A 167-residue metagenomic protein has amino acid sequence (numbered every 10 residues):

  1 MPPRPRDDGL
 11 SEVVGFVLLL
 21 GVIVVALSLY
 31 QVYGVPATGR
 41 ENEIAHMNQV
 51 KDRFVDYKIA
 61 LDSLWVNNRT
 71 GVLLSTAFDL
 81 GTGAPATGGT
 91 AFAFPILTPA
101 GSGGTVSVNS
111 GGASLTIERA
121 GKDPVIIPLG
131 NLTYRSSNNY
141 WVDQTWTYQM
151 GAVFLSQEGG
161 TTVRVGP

Functional and structural regions predicted by a protein language model:
M1-D8: N-terminal leader/signal peptides at the extreme start of proteins
D8-V22: N-terminal signal-anchor/signal peptide hydrophobic helix marking the start of the first transmembrane segment
V13, L29-T161: Beta-strand/loop motifs with alternating small/hydrophobic and polar/acidic residues, enriched in the first structured
V163-P167: Self-processing/autoproteolytic domain segments and adjacent N-terminal interaction modules in large, modular
